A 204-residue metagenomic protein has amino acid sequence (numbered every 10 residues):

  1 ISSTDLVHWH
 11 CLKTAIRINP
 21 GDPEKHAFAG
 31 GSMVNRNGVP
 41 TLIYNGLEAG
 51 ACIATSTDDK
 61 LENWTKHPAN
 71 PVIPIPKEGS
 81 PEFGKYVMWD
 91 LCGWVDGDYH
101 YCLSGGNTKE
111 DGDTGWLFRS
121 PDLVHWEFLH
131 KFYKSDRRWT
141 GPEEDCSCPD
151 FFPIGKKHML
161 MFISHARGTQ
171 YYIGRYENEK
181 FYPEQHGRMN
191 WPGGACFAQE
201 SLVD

Functional and structural regions predicted by a protein language model:
I1-S147, P153-C196: Beta-rich carbohydrate-recognition and catalytic domains
G194-D204: A conserved active-site cap/scaffold subdomain adjacent to cofactor or substrate pockets
